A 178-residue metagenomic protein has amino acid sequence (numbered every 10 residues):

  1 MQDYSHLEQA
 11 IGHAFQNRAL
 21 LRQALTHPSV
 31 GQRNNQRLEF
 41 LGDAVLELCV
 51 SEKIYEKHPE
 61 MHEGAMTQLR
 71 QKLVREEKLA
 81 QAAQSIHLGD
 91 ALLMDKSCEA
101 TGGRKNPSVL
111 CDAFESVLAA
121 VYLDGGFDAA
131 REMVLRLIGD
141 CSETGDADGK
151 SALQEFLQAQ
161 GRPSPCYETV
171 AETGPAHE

Functional and structural regions predicted by a protein language model:
M1-E178: Double-stranded RNA-binding/processing signature
